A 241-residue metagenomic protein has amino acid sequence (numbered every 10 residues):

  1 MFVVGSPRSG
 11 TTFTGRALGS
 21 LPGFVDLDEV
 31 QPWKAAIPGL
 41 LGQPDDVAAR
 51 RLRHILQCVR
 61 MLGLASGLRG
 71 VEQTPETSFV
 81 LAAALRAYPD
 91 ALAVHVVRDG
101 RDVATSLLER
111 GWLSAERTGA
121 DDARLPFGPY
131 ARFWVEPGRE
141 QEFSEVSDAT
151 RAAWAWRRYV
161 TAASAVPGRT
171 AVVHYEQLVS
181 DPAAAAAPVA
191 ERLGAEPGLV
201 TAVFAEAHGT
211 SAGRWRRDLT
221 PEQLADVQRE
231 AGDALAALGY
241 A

Functional and structural regions predicted by a protein language model:
M1, E116-G119, A123-G168, V172 (+1 more regions): PAPS-dependent sulfotransferases, especially Golgi type II membrane carbohydrate sulfotransferases
M1, G67-G70, L92, Q223: Short active-site oxyanion
M1-L64, W112-R117, A123-R124: PAPS-dependent sulfotransferase catalytic core
V3-G5, G70-Q73, H95-V97, V172-H174 (+1 more regions): Short beta-strand segments
T12-G15, S78-L81, R101-S106, S180-P182: Short catalytic/ligand-binding loop motif for oxyanion handling, primarily in non-cytosolic enzymes, centered on
L62-A83: Glycine-rich phosphate-binding loop used to anchor ATP phosphates in small-molecule kinases, encompassing both
A87-L107: Conserved phosphate-donor/acceptor-positioning beta-strand/loop module used by diverse small-molecule
